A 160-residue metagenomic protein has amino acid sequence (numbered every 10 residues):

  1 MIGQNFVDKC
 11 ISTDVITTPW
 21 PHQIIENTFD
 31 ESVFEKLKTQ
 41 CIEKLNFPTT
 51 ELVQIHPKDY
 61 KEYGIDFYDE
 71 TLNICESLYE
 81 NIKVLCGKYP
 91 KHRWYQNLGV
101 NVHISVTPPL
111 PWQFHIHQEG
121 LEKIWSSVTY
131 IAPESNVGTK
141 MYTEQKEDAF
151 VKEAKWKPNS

Functional and structural regions predicted by a protein language model:
I2-Y89: Non-heme Fe(II)/2-oxoglutarate
V84-S160: Catalytic core of non-heme Fe(II) oxygenases with the double-stranded beta-helix
